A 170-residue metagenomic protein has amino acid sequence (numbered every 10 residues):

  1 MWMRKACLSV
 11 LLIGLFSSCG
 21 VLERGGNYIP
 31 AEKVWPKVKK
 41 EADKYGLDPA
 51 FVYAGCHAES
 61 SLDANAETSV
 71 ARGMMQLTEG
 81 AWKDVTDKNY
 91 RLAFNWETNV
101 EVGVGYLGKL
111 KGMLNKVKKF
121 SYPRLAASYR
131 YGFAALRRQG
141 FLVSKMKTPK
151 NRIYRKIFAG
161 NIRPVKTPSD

Functional and structural regions predicted by a protein language model:
M1-C7: Bacterial N-terminal signal peptides that target proteins for export
L12-C19: Hydrophobic h-region of N-terminal signal peptides that target proteins for export in Gram-negative bacteria
C19-L62, N89, E97-V100, N115 (+1 more regions): Export/targeting segments at the very N-terminus of extracytoplasmic proteins
V38, A42, F51, G55-T86 (+2 more regions): Cell-wall polysaccharide-cleaving catalytic domain and substrate-binding groove, primarily in peptidoglycan/chitin
K44-D48, T68, K119-Y122: Extracellular/periplasmic catalytic domains that process cell-envelope and extracellular macromolecules
E79-R138: Alpha-helical segment that forms one wall of the substrate-binding/catalytic cleft in peptidoglycan-active domains
F120-D170: Catalytic and substrate-binding regions of cell-wall glycan-acting enzymes that process beta-1,4-linked
